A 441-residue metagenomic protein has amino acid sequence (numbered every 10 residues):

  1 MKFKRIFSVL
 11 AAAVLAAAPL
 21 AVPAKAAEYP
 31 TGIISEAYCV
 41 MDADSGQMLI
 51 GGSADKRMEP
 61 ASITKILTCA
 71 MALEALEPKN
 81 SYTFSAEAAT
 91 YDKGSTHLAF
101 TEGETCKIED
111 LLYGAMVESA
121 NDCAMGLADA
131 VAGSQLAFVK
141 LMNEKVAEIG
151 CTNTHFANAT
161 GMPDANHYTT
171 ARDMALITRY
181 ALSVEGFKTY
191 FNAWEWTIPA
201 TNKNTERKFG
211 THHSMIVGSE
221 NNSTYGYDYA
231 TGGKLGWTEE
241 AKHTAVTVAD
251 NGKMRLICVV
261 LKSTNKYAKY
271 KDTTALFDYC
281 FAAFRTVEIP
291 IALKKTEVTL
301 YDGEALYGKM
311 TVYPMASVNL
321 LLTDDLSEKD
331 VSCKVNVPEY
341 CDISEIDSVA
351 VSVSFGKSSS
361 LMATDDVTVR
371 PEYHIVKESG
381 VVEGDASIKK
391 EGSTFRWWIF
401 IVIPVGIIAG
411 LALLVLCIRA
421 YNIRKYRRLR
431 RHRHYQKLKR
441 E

Functional and structural regions predicted by a protein language model:
M1-L10: Bacterial N-terminal signal peptides that target proteins for export
F3, A24-Y190: Active-site-adjacent loops and short helices of periplasmic peptidoglycan-processing enzymes
A13-A16, P404-L411: Hydrophobic alpha-helical membrane-embedded or membrane-associated segments
A16-K25: C-terminal segment of classical bacterial N-terminal signal peptides
C151-T152, N166-Y168, R172-P404, A420: Domain-terminus/edge residues, biased toward the C-terminal soluble/receptor-binding domains of extracytoplasmic
I408-I423: Alpha-helical transmembrane segments
N422-E441: Cytoplasmic C-terminal tails of single-pass
